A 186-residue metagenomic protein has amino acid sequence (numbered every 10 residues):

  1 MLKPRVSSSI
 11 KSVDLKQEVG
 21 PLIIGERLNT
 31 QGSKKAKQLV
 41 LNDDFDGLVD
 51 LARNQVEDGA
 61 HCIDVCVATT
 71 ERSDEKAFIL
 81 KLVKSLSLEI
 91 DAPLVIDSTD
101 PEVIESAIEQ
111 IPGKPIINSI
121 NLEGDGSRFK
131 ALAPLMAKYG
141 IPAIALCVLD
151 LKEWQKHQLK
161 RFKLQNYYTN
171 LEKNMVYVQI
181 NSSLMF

Functional and structural regions predicted by a protein language model:
M1-S183: Domain-level signal for soluble alpha/beta catalytic cores
F186: Glycine-rich phosphate-binding loop
